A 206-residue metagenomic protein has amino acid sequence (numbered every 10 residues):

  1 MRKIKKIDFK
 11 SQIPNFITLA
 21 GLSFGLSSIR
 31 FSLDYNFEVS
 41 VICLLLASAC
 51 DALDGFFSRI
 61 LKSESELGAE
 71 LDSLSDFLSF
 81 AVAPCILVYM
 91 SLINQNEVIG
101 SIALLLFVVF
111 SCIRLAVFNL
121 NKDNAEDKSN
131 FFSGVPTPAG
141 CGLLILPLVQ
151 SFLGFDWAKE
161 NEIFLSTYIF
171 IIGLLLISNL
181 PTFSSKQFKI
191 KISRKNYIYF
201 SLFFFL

Functional and structural regions predicted by a protein language model:
M1-A52, F57, P181, F205: Topogenic membrane-insertion module of multi-pass membrane proteins
M1-R2, S129-L206: C-terminal membrane-associated helical module and adjoining short loops/tails
K6-N15, L67-S75, F131-S133, S184-K195: Short, amphipathic, aromatic/basic-enriched membrane-interface segments that mark the entry/exit of transmembrane
I13-A20, I60-F118, P147-V149: Multi-pass membrane catalytic core of lipid/isoprenoid biosynthesis enzymes
S23-S27, V82-C85, Y199-L206: Hydrophobic, membrane-inserted alpha-helices
S28-S32, V88-L92, L148-F152, F203-L206: Hydrophobic alpha-helical transmembrane segments
V39-A52, E97-F110, E160-I172: Structural signature of hydrophobic alpha-helical transmembrane segments
G55-S65, C112-D127, I177-K186: C-terminal ends of transmembrane helices
